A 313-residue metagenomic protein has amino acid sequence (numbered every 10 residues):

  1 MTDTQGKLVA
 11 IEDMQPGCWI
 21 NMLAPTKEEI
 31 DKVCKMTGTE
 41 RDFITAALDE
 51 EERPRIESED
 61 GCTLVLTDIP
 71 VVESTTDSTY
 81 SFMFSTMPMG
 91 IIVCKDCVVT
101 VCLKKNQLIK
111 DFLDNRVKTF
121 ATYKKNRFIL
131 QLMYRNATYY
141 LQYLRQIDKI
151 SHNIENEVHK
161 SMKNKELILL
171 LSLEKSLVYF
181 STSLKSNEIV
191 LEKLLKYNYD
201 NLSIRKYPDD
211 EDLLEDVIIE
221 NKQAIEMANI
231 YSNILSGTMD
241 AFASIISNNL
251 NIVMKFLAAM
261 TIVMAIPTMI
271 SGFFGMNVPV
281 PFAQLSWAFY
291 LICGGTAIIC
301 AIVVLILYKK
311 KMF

Functional and structural regions predicted by a protein language model:
M1-L202, L213-D216, E220-I225, M312-F313: Peripheral, non-transmembrane regulatory/ligand-interaction domains of membrane transport proteins
V33, F120-A121, N198-L214, I230-I246: Hydrophobic alpha-helical transmembrane segments
G38-T39, I219-F313: Hydrophobic alpha-helical transmembrane segments and their immediately adjacent juxtamembrane loops
M133, L170, S203, L214 (+3 more regions): Short hydrophobic alpha-helix at the HAMP-DHp boundary and the N-terminal turn of the DHp
